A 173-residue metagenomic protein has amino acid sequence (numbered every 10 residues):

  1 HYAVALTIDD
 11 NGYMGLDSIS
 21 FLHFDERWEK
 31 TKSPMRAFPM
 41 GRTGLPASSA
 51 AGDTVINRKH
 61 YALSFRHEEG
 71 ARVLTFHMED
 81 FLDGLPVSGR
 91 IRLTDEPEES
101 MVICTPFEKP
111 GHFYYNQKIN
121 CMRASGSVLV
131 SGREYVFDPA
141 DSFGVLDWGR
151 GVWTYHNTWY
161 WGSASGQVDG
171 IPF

Functional and structural regions predicted by a protein language model:
H1-F173: Structured soluble/peripheral alpha/beta segments that form catalytic or ligand/cofactor-binding pockets
